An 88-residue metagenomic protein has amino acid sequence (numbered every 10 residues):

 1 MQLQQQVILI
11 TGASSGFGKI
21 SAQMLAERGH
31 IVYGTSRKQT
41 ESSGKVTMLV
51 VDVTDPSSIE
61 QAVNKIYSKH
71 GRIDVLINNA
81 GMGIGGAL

Functional and structural regions predicted by a protein language model:
M1-L9: Flexible N-terminal pre-Rossmann segment of NAD(P)-dependent oxidoreductases
V7, S14-S15: Conserved glycine-rich cofactor-binding loop
L9-T11, N78-G81: Structural signature of the Rossmann-like NAD(P)-dependent dehydrogenase/reductase core
G18-K19: N-terminal Rossmann-fold NAD(P) dinucleotide-binding loop
E27-G44: Conserved glycine-rich Rossmann-like NAD(P)H-binding loop of the short-chain dehydrogenase/reductase
V51-Q61: The beta1-alpha1 cofactor-binding region of Rossmann-like NAD(H)/NADP(H)-dependent oxidoreductases
K65-N78, I84: A glycine-rich helix->loop->beta "capping" turn within Rossmann-like NAD(P)(H)-dependent oxidoreductase domains
A87-L88: Primarily marks hydrophobic transmembrane alpha-helices of the MFS/SLC 12-helix fold
